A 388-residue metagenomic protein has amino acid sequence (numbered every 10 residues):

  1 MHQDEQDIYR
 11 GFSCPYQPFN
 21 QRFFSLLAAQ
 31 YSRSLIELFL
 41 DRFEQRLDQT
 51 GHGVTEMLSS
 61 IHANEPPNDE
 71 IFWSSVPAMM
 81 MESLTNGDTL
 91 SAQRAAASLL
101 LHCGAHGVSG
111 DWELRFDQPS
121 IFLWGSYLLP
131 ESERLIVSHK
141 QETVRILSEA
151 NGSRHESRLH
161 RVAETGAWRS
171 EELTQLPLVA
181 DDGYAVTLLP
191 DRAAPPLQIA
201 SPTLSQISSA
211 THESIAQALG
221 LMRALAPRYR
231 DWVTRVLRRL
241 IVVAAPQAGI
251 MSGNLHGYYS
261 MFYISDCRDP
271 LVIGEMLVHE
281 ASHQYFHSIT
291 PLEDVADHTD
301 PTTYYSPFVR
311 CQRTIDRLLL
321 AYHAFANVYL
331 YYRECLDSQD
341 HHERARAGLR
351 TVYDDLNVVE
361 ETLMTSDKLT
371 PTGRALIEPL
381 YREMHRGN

Functional and structural regions predicted by a protein language model:
M1-A218, R230-R239, T351-N388: Type-3 copper protein
A226, A244-P246, D266-D269, S282: Short, flexible loop/turn elements at secondary-structure junctions
V233-R235, D294-T299, S338-G348: Short, glycine/acidic-rich hinge or "gate" loops at secondary-structure transitions that mediate conformational
R239-Y259: Catalytic zinc-binding patch centered on the HExxH motif and its immediate surroundings that defines zinc-dependent
G257, C267-M276, Q284-D316: Post-HEXXH active-site segment of zinc metalloproteases
H283, H287, P291, L330-D337: Short, well-ordered loop/turn and helix-capping segments at boundaries between secondary-structure elements and domains
P301-D340: Post-HExxH zinc-binding segment in Zn-dependent metallohydrolases
R313, L330-D337, R344-E361: Long, charge-rich alpha-helical interaction segments
